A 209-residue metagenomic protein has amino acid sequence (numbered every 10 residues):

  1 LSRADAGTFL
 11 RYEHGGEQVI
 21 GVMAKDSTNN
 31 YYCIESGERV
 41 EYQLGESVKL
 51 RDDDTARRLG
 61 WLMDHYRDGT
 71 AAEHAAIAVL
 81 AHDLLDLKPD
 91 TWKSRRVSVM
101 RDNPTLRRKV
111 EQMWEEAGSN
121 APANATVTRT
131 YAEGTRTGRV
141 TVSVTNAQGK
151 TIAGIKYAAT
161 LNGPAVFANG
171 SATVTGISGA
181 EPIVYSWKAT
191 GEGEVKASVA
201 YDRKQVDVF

Functional and structural regions predicted by a protein language model:
L1-G118: Short, surface-exposed polybasic-aromatic patches that bind anionic ligands, especially phosphate groups
R108-T137: Short S/T/G/P-enriched beta-strand
G134-K150, V195: Beta-strand-rich structural segments
V142-V144, L161, I183-A189: Short beta-strand element of the conserved SAM-dependent methyltransferase core
N146, L161-A165, Y201-Q205: Beta-strand elements of well-folded, non-transmembrane domains
I152, K156-A180: Low-complexity "stalk/linker" and mucin-like segments enriched in Ser/Thr/Pro/Ala/Gly
T175-G193: Short, hydrophobic beta-strand segments
G191, A197-F209: Enriched for extracellular/lumenal, surface-exposed ectodomains of secreted and cell-surface proteins
